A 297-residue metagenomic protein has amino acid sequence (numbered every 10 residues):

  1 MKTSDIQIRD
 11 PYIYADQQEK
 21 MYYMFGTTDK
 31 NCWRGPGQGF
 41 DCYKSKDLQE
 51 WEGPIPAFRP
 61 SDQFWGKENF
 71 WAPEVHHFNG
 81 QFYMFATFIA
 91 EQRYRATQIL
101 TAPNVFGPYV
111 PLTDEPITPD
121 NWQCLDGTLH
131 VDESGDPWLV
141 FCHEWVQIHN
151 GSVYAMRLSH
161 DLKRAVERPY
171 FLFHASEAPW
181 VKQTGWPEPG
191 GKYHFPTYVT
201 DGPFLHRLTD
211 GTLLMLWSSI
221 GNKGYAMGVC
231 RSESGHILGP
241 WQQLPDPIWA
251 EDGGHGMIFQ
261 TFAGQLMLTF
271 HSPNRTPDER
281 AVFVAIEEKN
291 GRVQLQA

Functional and structural regions predicted by a protein language model:
M1-A297: Carbohydrate-active catalytic/glycan-binding domains of CAZyme proteins, especially the secreted or lumenal ectodomains
